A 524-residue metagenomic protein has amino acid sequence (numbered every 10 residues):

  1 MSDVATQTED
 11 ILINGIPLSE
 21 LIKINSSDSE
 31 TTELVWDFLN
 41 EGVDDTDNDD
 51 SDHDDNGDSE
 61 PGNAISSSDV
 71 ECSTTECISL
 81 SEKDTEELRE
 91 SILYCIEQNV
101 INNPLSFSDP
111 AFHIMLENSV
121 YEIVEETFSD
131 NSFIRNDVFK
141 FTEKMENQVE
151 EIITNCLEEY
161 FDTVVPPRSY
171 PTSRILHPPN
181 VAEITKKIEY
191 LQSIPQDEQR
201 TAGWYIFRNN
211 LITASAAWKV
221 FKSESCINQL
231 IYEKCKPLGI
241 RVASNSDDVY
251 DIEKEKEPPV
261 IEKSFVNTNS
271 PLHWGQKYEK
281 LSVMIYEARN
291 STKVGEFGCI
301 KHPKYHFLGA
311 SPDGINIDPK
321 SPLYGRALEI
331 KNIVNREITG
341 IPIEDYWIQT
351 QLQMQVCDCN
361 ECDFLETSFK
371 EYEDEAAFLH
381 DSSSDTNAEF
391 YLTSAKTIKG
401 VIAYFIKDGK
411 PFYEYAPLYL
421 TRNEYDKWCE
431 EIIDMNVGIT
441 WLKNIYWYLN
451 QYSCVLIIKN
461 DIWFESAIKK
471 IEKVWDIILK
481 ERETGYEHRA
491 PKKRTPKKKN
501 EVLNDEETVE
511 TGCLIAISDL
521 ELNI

Functional and structural regions predicted by a protein language model:
M1-I524: Accessory terminal regions of nucleic-acid processing enzymes
